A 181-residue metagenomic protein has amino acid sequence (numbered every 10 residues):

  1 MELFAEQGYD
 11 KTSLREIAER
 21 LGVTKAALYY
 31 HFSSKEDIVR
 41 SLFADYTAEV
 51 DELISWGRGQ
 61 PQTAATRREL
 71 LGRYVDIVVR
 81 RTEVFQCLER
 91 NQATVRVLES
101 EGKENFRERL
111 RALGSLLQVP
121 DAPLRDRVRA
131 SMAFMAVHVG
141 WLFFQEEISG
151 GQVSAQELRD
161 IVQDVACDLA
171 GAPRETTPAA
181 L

Functional and structural regions predicted by a protein language model:
L3-D37, S41: Helix-turn-helix
S41, I54-Q86: Hydrophobic alpha-helical connector segments
A44-D51: Short, basic, alpha-helical segments at the C-terminal edge of helix-turn-helix-like DNA-binding modules
D51, V95-S131: Amphipathic alpha-helical packing segments from all-alpha helical-bundle domains
Q86-L88, V97, P178-A179: Short, hydrophobic secondary-structure boundary micro-motifs
E99, L169, P173-T177: Acidic/polar low-complexity scaffolding segments in large eukaryotic proteins
P123-E147, V153-L169: Hydrophobic alpha-helical segments that form the core of small-molecule binding pockets and/or dimer interfaces
